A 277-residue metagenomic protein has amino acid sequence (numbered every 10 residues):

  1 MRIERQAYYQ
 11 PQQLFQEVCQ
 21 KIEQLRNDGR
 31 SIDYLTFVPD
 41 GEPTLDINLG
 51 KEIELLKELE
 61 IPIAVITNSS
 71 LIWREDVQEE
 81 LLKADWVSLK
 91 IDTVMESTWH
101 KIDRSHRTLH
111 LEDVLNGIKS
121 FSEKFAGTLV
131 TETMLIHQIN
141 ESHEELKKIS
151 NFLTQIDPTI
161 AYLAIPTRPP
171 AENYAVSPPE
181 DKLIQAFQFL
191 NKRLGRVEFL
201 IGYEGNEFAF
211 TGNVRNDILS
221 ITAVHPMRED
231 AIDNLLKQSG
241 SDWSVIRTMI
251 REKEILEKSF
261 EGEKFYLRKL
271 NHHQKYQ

Functional and structural regions predicted by a protein language model:
M1-Q13: Canonical Radical SAM [4Fe-4S] cluster-binding loop centered on the CxxxCxxC motif and its immediate flanking residues
Q13, E17-Q20, D113, G117 (+2 more regions): Well-ordered alpha-helical segments embedded in enzymatic catalytic cores
Q13-D40: Short Fe-S-cluster ligation motifs
N27, K90-I91, F210, V224: A generic short alpha-helical patch detector that favors 3-5-residue windows in or near N-terminal regions
T36-F37, M134, G202-E204: Short linear capping/connector segments at secondary-structure termini
T44-Q185, F189, R193: Conserved AdoMet/S-adenosylmethionine-binding subsite of the radical SAM
E141-Q277: Auxiliary Fe-S-binding modules of radical SAM enzymes
